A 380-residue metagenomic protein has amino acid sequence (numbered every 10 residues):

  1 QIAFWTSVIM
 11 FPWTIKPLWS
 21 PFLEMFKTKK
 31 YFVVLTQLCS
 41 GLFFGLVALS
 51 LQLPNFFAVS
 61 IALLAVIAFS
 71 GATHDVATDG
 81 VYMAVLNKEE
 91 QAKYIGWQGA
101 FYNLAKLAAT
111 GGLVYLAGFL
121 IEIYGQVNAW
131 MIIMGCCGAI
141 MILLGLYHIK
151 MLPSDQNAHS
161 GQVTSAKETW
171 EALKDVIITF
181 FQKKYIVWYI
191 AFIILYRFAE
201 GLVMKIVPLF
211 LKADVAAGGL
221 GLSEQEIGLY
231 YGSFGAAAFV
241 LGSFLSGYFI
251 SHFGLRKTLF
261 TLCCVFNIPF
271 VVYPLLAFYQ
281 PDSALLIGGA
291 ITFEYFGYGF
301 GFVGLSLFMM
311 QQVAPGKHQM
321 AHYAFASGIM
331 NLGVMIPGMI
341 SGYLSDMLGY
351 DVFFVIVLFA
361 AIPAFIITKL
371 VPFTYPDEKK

Functional and structural regions predicted by a protein language model:
Q1, K205-G228: Short amphipathic helix-loop junctions that connect adjacent transmembrane helices in Major Facilitator Superfamily/SLC
F11-K16, I227-S251, L262, F266-P269 (+1 more regions): Transmembrane alpha-helices of Major Facilitator/SLC transporters
W13, A92-A117, S327-G338: Glycine-rich segments within core transmembrane alpha-helices of 12-TM secondary carriers
T14-T28, L241-T258, S345-D346: Helix-to-loop junctions at the C-terminal end of transmembrane segments in multipass secondary transporters
V34, L38-N55, C264-D282: C-terminal ends and interior cores of transmembrane alpha-helices in multi-pass membrane transporters/permeases
G138-A158, I367-P372: C-terminal membrane-cytosol helix-exit motif in multi-pass small-molecule transporters
D155-Y189, A217: Juxtamembrane intracellular "pre-TM" segments in multi-pass secondary transporters
R256-L305: C-terminal transmembrane helical hairpin of 12-TM major facilitator-type secondary transporters
